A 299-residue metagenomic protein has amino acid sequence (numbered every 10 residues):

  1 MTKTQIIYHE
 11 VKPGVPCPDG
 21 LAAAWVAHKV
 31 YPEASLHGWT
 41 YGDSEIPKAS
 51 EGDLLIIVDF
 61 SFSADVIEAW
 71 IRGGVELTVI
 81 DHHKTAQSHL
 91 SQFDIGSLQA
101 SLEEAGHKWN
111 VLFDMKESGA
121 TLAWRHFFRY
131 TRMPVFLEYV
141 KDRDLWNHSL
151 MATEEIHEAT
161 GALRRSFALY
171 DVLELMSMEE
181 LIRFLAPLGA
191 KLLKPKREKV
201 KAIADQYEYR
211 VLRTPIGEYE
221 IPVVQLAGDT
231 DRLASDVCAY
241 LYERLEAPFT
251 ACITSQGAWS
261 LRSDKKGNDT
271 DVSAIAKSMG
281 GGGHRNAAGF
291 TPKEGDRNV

Functional and structural regions predicted by a protein language model:
M1-G161, D171, K194-P195, A202-V299: Replace "Mg2+/Mn2+-dependent" with "divalent metal-dependent
R164-F167: Short Pro-Cys-Gly-centered "Cys-loop" motif that presents a nucleophilic cysteine in a tight turn
L169-K194: Long, charge-rich alpha-helical interaction segments
